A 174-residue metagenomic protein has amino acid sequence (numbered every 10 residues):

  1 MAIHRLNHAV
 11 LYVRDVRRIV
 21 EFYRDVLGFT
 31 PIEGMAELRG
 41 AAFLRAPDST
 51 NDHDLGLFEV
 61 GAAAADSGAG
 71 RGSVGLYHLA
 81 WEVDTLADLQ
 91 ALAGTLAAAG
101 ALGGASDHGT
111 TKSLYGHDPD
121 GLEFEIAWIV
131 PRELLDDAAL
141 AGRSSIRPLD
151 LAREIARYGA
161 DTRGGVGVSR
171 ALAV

Functional and structural regions predicted by a protein language model:
R5-R14, A65-T95, T110-L122: Vicinal oxygen chelate
Y12-E59: Core segments of cupin and vicinal oxygen chelate
R18, F22, L55, E59 (+4 more regions): Catalytic cores of nucleotide-enabled group-transfer and carboxylate-activating enzymes in metabolic and assembly-line
E37, A62, D107-G109: Short beta->alpha connector loops
D52, A62-D66, P131-L135: A short local loop/turn or secondary-structure capping micro-motif enriched for an aromatic residue
D54-G56, G68, D136-L140: Short, charged, solvent-exposed linker or helix-capping segments at domain edges/interfaces that act as flexible hinges
A93-V174: Vicinal oxygen chelate
